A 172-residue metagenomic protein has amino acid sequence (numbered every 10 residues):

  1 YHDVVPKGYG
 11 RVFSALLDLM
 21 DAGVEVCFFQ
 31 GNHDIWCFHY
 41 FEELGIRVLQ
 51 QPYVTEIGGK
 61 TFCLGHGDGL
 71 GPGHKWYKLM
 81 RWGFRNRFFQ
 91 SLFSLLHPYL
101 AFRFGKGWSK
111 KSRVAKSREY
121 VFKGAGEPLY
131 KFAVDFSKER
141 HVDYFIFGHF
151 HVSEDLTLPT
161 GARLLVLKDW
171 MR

Functional and structural regions predicted by a protein language model:
Y1-D18, S112-D143: N-terminal short leaders/motifs
Y1-I57: Core catalytic region of metal-dependent phosphoesterases/phosphodiesterases, especially metallo-beta-lactamase-like
R11-L17, Q51-T55, G73-K75, R87-S91 (+1 more regions): Glycine-rich loops and low-complexity Gly/Arg-rich segments that provide flexible linkers or classic glycine-based
L16-E25, Q30-I35, R113-K116, K131-S137 (+2 more regions): A generic short-segment signal for beta-strand/edge and adjacent turn/coil regions
D18-A22, I57-T61, L92-Y99: Short C-terminal domain-edge/linker segments immediately following a structured domain
L44-Q51, T61-C63, D68, P72-M80 (+1 more regions): Conserved beta-sheet core of the metallophosphoesterase superfamily
G67-P128: Active-site-proximal loop/helix segment associated with metal-binding centers of metalloenzymes
